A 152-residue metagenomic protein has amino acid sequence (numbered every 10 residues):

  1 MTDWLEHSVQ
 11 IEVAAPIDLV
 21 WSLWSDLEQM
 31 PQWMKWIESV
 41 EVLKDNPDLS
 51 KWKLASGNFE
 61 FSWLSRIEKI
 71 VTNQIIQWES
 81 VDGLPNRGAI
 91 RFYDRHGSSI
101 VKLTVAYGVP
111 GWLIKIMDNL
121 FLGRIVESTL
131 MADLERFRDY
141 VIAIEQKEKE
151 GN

Functional and structural regions predicted by a protein language model:
M1-D45, D139, N152: Hydrophobic ligand-binding cavity/cleft-lining segments
M1-E12, W52, S98, M131 (+1 more regions): Hydrophobic-ligand-binding modules of eukaryotic lipid transfer/binding families
E6-S8, E60-L64, P85-A89: Short, surface-exposed coil-to-beta transition loops
A14-I17, K44-N46, K69-N73, R91-I100: A short, structured loop/turn motif at beta-sheet edges
V20-W24, M30, S50-W52, I67 (+2 more regions): Hydrophobic pocket/interface hotspot
S50-S56, I76-D82: Short beta-strand segments that buttress and anchor functional surface loops
A55-S62, V109-L113: Short, cysteine-centered beta-strand-loop-beta hairpins and adjacent loop/turn segments enriched in charged/polar
S80-A132, D139, E148-N152: Beta-strand/loop substructures that line and gate deep hydrophobic ligand-binding cavities in soluble
